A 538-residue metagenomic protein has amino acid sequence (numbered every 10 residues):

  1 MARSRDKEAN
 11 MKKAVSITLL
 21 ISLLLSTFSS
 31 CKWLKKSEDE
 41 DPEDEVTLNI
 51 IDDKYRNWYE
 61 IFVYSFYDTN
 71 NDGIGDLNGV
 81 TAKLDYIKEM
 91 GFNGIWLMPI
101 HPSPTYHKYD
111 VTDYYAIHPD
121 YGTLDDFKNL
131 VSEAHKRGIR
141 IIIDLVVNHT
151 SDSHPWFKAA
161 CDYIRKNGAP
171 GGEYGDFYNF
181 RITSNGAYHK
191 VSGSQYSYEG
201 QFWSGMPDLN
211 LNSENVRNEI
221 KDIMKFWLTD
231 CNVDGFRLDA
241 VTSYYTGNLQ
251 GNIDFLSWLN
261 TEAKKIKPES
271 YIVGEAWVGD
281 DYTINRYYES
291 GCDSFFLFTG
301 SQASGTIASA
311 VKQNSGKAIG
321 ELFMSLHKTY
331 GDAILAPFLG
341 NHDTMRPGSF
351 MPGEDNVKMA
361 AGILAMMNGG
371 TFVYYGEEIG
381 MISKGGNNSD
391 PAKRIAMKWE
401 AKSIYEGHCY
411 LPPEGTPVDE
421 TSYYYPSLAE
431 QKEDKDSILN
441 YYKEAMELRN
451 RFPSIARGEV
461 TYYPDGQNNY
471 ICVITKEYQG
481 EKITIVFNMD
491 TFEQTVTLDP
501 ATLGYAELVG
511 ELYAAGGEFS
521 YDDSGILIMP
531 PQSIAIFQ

Functional and structural regions predicted by a protein language model:
E8-I17: Positively charged n-region of N-terminal signal peptides that target proteins for export
C31-L34, D44-S204, L209, N215 (+2 more regions): Acidic/aromatic-lined carbohydrate-recognition and catalytic surfaces of CAZymes acting on diverse glycans
D53-K54, N341, F350-T495, L503 (+1 more regions): Loop/helix patches that line or flank the sugar-binding groove of alpha-linked glycan CAZymes
I74-Y86, E214-T229, V357-A361: Short, acidic/polar
N148-H149, H154-R165, I223, T229 (+6 more regions): Active-site-proximal helices and loops of the catalytic beta/alpha 8
E493-A515: Beta-strand-rich binding/interaction modules
Y521-Q538: C-terminal beta-strand-rich structural cap/linker in extracellular carbohydrate-active enzymes
